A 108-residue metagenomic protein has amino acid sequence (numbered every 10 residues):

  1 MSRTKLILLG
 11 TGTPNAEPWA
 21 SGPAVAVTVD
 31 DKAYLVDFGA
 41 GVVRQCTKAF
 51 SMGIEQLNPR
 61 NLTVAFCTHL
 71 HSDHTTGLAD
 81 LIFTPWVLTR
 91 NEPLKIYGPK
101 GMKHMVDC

Functional and structural regions predicted by a protein language model:
M1-C108: Binuclear metal-dependent hydrolase catalytic cores
